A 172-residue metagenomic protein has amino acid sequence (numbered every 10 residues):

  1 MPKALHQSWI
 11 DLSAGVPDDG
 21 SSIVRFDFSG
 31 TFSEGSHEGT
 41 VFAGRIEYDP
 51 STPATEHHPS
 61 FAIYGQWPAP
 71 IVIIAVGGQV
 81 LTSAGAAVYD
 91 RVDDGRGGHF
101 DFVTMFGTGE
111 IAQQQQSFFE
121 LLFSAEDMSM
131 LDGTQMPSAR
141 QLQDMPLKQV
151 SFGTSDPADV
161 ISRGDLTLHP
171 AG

Functional and structural regions predicted by a protein language model:
P2-G172: An extracellular/secretory-lumen and virion-surface interaction module
